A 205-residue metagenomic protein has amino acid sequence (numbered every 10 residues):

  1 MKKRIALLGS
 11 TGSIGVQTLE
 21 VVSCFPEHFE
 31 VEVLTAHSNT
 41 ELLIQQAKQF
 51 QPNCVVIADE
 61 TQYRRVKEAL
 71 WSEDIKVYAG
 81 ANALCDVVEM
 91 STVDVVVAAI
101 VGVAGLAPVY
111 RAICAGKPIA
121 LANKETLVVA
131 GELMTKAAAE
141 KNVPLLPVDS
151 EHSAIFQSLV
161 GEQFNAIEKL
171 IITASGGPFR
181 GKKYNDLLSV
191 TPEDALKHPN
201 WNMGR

Functional and structural regions predicted by a protein language model:
M1-N53: N-terminal Rossmann-like dinucleotide-binding module
L7, I57, V77-G80, V97-A98 (+3 more regions): General beta-strand structural signal in soluble alpha/beta enzymes
T11, A47, V96, G116 (+1 more regions): Residue-level signal for inorganic ion chemistry
Q17-P26, Q45-Q46, L127-N142, S158-G161: Active-site-proximal loop->helix
E32-C85: Glycine-rich nucleotide/cofactor/substrate-binding loop typically near the N-terminus or early in the first domain
V66, V103-A115, K124-V143: Rossmann-fold NAD(P)-binding glycine/threonine-rich loop
A79-R111: Beta-loop-alpha module in the N-terminal Rossmann-like domain of NAD(P)-dependent dehydrogenases, especially those
A154-R205: Conserved anion/nucleotide-ligand pocket segment
